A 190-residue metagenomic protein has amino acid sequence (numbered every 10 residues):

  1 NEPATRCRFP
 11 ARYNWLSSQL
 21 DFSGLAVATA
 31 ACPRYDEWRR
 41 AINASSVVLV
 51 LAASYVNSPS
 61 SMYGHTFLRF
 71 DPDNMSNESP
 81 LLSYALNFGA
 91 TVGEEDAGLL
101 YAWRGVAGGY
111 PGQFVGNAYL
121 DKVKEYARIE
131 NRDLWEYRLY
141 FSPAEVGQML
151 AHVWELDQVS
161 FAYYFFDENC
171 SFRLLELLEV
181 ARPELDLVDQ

Functional and structural regions predicted by a protein language model:
N1-A28, Y137, W154-Q190: Activation targets extended, charge/polar-rich intrinsically disordered C-terminal tails
R6-R8, R12, R34, R39-R40 (+7 more regions): Arginine residue identity/basic-tract feature
A11-N57, M62-L68, R182-P183: Gly/Pro-rich turn-and-neighbor structural signature
L16, V47-V50, L68-F70, L86-F88 (+3 more regions): Generic structural hydrophobic/aromatic packing signal, biased to beta-strands
D21, D36, D71-D73, D96 (+5 more regions): Acidic-enriched, low-complexity/disordered segments with a strong bias for Aspartate over Glutamate
N43-N131: Glycine-rich catalytic cores of cysteine/serine-nucleophile enzymes that process amide/ester linkages in cell-envelope
A97-S171, A181: N-terminal accessory/precursor segments of enzymes
